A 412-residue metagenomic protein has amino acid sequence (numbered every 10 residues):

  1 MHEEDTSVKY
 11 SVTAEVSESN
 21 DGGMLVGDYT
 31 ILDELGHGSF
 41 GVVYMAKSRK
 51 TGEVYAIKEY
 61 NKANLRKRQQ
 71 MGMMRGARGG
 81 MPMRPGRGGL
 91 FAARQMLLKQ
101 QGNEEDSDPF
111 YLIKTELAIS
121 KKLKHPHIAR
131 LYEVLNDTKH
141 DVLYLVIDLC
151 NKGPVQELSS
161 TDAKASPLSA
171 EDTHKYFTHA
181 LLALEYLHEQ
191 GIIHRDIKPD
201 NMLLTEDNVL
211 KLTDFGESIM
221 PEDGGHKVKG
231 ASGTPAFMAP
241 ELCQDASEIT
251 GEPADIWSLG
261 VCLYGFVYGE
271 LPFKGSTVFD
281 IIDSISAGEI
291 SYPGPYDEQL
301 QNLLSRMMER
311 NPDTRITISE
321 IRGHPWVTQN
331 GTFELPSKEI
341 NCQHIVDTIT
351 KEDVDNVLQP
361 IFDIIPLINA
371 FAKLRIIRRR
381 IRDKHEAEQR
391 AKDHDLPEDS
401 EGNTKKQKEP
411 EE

Functional and structural regions predicted by a protein language model:
M1-G23: Juxta-kinase regulatory segment immediately upstream of eukaryotic protein kinase catalytic domains
V42: Conserved N-lobe ATP-binding subsite of Hanks-type protein kinase domains, especially the beta3 VAIK lysine
E133-V134: A short, aromatic-enriched beta-strand patch in the conserved N-lobe beta-sheet of the protein kinase catalytic domain
H140-P154: Conserved short submotifs of the Hanks-type protein kinase catalytic core that shape the nucleotide-binding pocket
Y176-F177: Activation segment signature within eukaryotic-like protein kinase domains
R310-T314, E320-E334: Terminal C-lobe "cap" of eukaryotic-type protein kinase domains
